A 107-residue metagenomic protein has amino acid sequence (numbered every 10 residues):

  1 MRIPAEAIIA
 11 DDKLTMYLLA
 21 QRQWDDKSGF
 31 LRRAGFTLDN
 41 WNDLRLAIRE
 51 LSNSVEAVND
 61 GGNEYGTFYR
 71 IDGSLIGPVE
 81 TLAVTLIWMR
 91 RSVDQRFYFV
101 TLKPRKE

Functional and structural regions predicted by a protein language model:
M1-R70: Compact soluble domain cores
N63-E107: Short, compact, well-ordered microdomains
